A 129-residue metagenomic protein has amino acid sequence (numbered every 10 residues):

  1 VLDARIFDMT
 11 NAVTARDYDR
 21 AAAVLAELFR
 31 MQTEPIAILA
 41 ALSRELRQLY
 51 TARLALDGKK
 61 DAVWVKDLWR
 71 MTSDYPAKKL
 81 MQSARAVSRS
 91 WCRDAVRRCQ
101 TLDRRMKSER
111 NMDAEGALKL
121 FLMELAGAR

Functional and structural regions predicted by a protein language model:
V1-W91, R129: Small-residue-rich helix-loop
D8, T101, A117: Broad gene-expression machinery/nucleic-acid interaction feature
L39, S43-L46, V96, Q100 (+1 more regions): Generic structural concept
T51-L54, R104-N111, G127: Charged/polar positions within long, soluble alpha-helices
L68, S83, R98, F121 (+1 more regions): Residues that form generic nucleotide/phosphate-binding pockets
K79-N111: C-terminal capping/gating helix-and-loop segments adjacent to ligand/active sites or protein-protein/ligand interfaces
M112-R129: Acidic, carboxylate-rich catalytic segments that either coordinate divalent cations
